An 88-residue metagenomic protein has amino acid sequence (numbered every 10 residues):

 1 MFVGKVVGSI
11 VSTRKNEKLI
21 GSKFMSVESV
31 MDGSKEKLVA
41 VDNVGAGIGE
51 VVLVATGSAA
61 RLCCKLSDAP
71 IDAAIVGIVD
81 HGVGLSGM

Functional and structural regions predicted by a protein language model:
M1-K35: N-terminal first-folded block
R14-K15, D42, K65: Short, flexible, glycine/charge-rich loop motifs used to bind or transfer phosphoryl groups or to couple energy/partner
V30, V41-N43, G57, V79-D80: A structural micro-motif recognizing beta-strand termini and the immediately following turn/loop segments
E36-A40: Short alpha-helix capping/helix-loop boundary micro-motifs
L53-M88: C-terminal structural segments of small proteins and small subunits
